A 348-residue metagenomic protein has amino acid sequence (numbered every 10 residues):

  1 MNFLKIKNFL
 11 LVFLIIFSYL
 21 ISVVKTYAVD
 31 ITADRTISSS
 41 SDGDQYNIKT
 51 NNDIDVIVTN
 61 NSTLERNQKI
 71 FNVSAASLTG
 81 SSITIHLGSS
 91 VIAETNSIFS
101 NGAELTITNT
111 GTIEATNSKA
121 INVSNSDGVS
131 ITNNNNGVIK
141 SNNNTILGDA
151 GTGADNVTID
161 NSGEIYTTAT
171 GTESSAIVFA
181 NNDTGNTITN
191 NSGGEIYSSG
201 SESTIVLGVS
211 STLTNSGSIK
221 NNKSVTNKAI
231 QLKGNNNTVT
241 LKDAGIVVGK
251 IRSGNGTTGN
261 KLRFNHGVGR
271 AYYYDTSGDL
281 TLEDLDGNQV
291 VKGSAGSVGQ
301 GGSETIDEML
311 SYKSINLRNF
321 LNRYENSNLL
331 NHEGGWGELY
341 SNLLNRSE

Functional and structural regions predicted by a protein language model:
N2, K25, V29-E65, N72 (+3 more regions): Secretion/assembly modules of Gram-negative surface proteins
N2-L11: Bacterial N-terminal signal peptides that target proteins for export
L11-I21: Bacterial N-terminal signal peptides
R35-G43, T50, D55-I70, S82-T95 (+7 more regions): Beta-strand-rich solenoid/repeat architectures in extracellular/passenger domains of polysaccharide-targeting enzymes
T50-I54, L78-G80, G102-E104, S126 (+6 more regions): Parallel beta-helix/beta-solenoid
S81, I121, T172-V178, N186 (+2 more regions): Glycine-centered small-residue motifs that form tight turns and secondary-structure capping sites at repeat-unit
S81, V129, N331-G335: Outer-envelope beta-barrel architecture signal
